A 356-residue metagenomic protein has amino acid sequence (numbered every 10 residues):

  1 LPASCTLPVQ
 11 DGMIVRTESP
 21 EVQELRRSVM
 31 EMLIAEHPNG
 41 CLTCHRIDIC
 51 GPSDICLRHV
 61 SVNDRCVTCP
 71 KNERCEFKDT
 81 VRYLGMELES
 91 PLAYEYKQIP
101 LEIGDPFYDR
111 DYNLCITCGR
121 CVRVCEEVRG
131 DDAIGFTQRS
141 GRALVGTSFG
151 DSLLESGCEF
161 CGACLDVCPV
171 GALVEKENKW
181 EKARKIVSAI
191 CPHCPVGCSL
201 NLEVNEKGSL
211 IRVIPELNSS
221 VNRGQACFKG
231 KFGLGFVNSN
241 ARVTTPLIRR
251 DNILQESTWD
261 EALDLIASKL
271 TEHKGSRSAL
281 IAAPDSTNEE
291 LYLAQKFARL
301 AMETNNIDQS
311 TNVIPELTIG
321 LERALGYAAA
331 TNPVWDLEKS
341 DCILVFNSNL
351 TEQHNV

Functional and structural regions predicted by a protein language model:
L1-C161, L165-V167, G171-V174, P195-A226 (+2 more regions): Ferredoxin-type iron-sulfur electron-transfer modules and their immediate structural context
P38, S61-N63, C118, R123 (+1 more regions): Catalytic alpha/large subunits of respiratory electron-transfer oxidoreductases, centered on bis-MGD molybdoenzymes
